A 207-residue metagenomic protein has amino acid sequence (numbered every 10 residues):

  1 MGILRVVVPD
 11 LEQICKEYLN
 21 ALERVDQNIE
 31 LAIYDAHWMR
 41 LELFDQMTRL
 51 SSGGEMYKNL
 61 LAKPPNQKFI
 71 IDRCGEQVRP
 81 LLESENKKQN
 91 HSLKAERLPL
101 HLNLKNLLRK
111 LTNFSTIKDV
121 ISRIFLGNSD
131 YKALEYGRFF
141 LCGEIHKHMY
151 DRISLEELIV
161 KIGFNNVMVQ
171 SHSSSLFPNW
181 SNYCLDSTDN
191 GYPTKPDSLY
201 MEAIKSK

Functional and structural regions predicted by a protein language model:
G2-I204: S-adenosyl-L-methionine-dependent methyltransferase catalytic module, highlighting the catalytic core
K207: Active-site beta-strand-loop-beta-strand hairpin of nuclease catalytic cores that positions key catalytic residues
